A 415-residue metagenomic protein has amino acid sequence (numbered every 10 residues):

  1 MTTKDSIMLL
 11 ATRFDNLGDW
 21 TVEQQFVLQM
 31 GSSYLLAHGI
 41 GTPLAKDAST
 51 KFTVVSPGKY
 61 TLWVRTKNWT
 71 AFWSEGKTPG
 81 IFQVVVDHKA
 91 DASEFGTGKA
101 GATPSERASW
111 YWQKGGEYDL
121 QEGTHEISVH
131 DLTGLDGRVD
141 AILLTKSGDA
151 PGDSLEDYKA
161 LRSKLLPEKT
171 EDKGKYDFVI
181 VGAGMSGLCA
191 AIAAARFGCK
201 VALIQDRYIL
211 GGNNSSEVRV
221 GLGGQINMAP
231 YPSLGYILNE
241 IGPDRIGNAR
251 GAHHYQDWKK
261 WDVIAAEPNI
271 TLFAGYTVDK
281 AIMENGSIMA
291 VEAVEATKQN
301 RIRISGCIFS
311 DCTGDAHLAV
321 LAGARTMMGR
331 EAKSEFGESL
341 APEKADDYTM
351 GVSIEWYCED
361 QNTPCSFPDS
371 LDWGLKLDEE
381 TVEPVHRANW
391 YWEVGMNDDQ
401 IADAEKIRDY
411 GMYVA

Functional and structural regions predicted by a protein language model:
M1-E171: Extracytoplasmic
W73-G76, G96, R138-A141, D153-E156 (+5 more regions): Short, solvent-exposed loop/turn and secondary-structure capping segments
D140, D177, C307: Conserved acidic residues
L165-E168, D172, N213, G275 (+3 more regions): Flavin (FAD/FMN)-binding glycine-rich loop and adjacent Rossmann-like elements that form
D172-G184: Beta1/beta-strand and adjacent pyrophosphate-binding region of the FAD-binding site in flavoprotein oxidoreductases
V179-V181, I282-G286, G306: Membrane-embedded transmembrane-helix bundle of lipid-linked glycan/lipid transferases
G187: N-terminal Rossmann-fold NAD(P) dinucleotide-binding loop
A193, C199-K200, Q205-S287, M327 (+1 more regions): Conserved N-terminal/central alpha/beta ligand/cofactor-binding core
